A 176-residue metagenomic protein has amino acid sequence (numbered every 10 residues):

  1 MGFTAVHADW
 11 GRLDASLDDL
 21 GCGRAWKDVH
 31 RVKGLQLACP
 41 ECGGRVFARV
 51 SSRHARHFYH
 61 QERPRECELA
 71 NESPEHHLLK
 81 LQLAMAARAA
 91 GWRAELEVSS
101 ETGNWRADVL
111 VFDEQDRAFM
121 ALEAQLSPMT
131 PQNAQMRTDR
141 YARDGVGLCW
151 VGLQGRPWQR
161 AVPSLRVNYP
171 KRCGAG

Functional and structural regions predicted by a protein language model:
M1-A84: Nuclease-adjacent, charged terminal/linker segments that flank catalytic cores
A5-V6, L35-E41, S99-E101, A161-G174: Short, solvent-exposed secondary-structure boundary motifs
K27-R31, R45-A48, A84-A121, S127-M129: Active-site metal-binding core of divalent-cation-utilizing nuclease and nuclease-like domains
E123-Q125, V151-G152: Conserved beta-strand segments of the P-loop GTPase G domain that flank and frequently precede/overlap
Q132: Active-site glycine-rich loop that binds ribose-phosphate moieties when present
Q135-T138, A142-G176: Long C-terminal interaction/binding lobes of large macromolecular proteins
